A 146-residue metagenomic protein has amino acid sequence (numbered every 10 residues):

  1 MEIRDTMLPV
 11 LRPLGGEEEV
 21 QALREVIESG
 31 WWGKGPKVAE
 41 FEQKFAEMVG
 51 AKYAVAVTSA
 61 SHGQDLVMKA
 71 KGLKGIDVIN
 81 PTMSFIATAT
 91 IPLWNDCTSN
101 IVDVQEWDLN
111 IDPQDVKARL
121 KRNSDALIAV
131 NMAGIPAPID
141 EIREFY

Functional and structural regions predicted by a protein language model:
M1-W31, P36: N-terminal "arm"/small-domain region of PLP-dependent enzymes with the aminotransferase-like
P9-L11, V57-T58, I128-V130: Short beta-strand segments
E18, E40, H62, I86-A87 (+1 more regions): Short alpha-helical
W31, G35-D77, I91-N95, I101-D103: Phosphate-binding glycine-rich loop
A70-F145: PLP-dependent aminotransferase-like
